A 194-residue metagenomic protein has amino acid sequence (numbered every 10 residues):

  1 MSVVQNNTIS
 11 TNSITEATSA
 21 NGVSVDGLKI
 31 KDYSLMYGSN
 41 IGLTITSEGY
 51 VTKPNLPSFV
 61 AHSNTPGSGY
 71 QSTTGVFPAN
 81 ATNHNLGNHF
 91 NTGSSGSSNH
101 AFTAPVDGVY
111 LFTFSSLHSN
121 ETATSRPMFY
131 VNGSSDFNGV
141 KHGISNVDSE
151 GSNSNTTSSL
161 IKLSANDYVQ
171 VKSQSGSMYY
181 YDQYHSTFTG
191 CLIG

Functional and structural regions predicted by a protein language model:
M1-T15: Short, intrinsically disordered N-terminal pre-domain segments
T8-I9, S19-A20, G27-D32, M36-N40 (+5 more regions): Terminal (often C-terminal
F102, S159-L163, S175: Exposed beta-sheet edge/beta-hairpin loop segments within beta-rich domains
T122-F129: Beta-strand acidic-aromatic groove motif in beta-rich domains, primarily in extracellular
Y130-S134: Short strand-turn-strand beta-turns centered on an Asx-Gly dipeptide
V140-T156: Extracellular carbohydrate recognition and processing domains and analogous Trp-centered ligand-binding platforms
S152-Y168: Short, surface-exposed tryptophan/glycine-enriched loops that mediate extracellular molecular recognition
K172-M178: Short beta-strand-plus-loop segments that form exposed binding edges in beta-rich domains
